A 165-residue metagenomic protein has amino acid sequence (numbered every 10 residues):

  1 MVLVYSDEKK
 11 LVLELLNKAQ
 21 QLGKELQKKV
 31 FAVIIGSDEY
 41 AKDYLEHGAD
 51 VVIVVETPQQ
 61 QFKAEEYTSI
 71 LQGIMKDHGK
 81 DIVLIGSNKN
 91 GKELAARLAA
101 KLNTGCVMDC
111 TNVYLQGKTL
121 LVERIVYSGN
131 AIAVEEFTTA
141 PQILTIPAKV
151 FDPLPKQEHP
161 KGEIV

Functional and structural regions predicted by a protein language model:
M1-V165: N-terminal glycine-rich FAD/FM-binding segment characteristic of electron-transfer flavoproteins
